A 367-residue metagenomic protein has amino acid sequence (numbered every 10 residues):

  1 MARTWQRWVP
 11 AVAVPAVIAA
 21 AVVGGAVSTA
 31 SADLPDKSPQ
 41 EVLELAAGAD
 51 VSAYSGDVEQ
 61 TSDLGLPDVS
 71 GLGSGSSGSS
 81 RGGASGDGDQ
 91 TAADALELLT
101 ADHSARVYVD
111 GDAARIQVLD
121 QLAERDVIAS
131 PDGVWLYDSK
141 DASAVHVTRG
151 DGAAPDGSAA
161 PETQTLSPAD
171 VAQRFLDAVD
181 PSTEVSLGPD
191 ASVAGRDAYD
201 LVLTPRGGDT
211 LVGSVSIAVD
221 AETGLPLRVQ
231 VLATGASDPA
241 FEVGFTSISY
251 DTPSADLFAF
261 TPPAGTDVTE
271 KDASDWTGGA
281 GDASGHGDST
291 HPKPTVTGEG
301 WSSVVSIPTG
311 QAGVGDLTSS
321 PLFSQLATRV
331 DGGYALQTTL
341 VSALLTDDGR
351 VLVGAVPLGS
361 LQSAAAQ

Functional and structural regions predicted by a protein language model:
M1-P15: N-terminal export and membrane-targeting signals
A2-Q6, A21-S143, S186, D200 (+4 more regions): N-terminal mature ectodomain segment of secretory-pathway/periplasmic proteins
A101, L257-R350, A355-A366: Accessory, solvent-exposed terminal regions and/or long lumenal/extracellular loops of proteins
D126-P131, V145-G152, G244-F245: Short amphipathic beta-strand/extended segments with alternating polar/hydrophobic composition
L136, S186-G265: Gly/Pro-enriched, hydrophobic low-complexity segments that function as extracytoplasmic propeptides/linkers
K140-L166: Acidic/charged, solvent-exposed loop-and-adjacent secondary-structure segments enriched in E/D, K/R, S/T, and G/P
G150-D151, T204, A233, D275 (+1 more regions): A generic structural motif
G157-V179, T183: Conserved polar/disulfide-associated segments of primarily extracytoplasmic proteins
